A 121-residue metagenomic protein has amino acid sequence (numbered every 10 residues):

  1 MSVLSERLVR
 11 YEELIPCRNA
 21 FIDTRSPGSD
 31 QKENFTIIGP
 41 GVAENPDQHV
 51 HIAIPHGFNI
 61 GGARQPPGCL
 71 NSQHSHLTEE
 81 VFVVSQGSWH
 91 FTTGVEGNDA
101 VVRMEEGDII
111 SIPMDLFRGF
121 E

Functional and structural regions predicted by a protein language model:
M1-G57: A short, N-terminal "cap"/entry segment at the start of jelly-roll beta-barrel domains of the cupin/DSBH fold
G41-Q48, N59-H76: Conserved short histidine dyad/triad with adjacent acidic residue
Q48-A53, L70-H76, T93, V101-R103 (+1 more regions): Short histidine-centered beta-strand/loop micro-motifs that create catalytic or ligand/metal-coordination sites
P55-I60, T78-E79, S88, G107 (+1 more regions): Extracellular structured ligand-interaction cores
G62-A63, Q73-S75, E79-V84, V102 (+1 more regions): His/acidic/aromatic-lined binding-pocket segments of jelly-roll/cupin-type domains and related regulatory beta-sandwich
P66-P67, L77-H90, G94-V95: Glycine- and acidic-residue-biased ligand/ion/polar-headgroup-sensing regions
C69-S72, H90, I109-I110, M114-G119: Histidine-centered metal-chelating micro-motifs
V95-D115: Short acidic-glycine-tyrosine-enriched beta hairpin
